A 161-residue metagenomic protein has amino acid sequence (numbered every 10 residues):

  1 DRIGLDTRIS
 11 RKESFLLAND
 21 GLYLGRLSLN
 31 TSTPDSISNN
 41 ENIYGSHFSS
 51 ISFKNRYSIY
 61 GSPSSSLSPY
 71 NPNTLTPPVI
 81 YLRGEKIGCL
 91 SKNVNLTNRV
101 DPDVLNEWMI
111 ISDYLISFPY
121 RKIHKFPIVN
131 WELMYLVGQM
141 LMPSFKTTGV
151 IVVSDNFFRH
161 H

Functional and structural regions predicted by a protein language model:
D1-H161: Repetitive, compositionally biased segments used for assembly/scaffolding
